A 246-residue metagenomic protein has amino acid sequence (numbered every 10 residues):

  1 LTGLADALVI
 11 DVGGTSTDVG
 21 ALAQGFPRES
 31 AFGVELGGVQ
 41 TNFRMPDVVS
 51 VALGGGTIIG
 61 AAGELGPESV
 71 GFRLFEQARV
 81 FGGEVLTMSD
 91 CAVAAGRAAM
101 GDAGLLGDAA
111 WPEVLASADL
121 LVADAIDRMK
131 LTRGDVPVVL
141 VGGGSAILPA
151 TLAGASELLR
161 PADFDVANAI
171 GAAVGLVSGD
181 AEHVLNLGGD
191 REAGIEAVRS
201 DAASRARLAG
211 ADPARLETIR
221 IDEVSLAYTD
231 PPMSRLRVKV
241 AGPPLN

Functional and structural regions predicted by a protein language model:
L1-I10, D18-N246: Helical "lid/coupling" subdomains associated with nucleotide-phosphate turnover
T15: Short acidic, Gly/Ser-rich segments with clustered Asp/Glu that frequently serve as metal-coordination loops in enzyme
